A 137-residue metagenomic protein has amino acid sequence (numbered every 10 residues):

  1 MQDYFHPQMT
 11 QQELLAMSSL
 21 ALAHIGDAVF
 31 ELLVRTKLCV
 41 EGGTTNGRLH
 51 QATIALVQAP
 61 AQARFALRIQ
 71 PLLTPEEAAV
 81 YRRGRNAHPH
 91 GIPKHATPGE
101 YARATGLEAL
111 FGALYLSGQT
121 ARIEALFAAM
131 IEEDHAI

Functional and structural regions predicted by a protein language model:
M1-I137: Double-stranded RNA-binding/processing signature
